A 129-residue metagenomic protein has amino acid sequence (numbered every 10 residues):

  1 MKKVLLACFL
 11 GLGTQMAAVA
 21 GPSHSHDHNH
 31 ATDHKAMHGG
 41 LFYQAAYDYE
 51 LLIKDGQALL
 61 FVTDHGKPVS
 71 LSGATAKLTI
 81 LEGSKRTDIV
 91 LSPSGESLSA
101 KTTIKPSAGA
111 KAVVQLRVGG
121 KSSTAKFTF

Functional and structural regions predicted by a protein language model:
K2-F129: Intrinsically disordered, low-complexity terminal tails/loops enriched in metal-binding residues
